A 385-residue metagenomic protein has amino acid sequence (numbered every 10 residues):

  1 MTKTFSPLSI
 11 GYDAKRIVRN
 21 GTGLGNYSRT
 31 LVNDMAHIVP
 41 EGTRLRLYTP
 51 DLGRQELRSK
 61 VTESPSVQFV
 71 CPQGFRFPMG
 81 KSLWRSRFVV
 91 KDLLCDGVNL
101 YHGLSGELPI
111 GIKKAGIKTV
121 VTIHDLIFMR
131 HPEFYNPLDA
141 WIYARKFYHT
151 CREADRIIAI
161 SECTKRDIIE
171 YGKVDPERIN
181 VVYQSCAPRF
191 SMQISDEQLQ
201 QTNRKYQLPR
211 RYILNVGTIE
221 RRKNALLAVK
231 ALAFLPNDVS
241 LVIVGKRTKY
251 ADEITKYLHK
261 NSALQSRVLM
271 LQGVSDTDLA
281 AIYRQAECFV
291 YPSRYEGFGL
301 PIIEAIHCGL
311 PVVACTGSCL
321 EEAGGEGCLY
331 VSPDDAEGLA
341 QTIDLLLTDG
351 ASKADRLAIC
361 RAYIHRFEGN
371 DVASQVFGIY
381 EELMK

Functional and structural regions predicted by a protein language model:
M1-K385: Carbohydrate transferase catalytic cores enriched for Leloir-type hexosyltransferases
